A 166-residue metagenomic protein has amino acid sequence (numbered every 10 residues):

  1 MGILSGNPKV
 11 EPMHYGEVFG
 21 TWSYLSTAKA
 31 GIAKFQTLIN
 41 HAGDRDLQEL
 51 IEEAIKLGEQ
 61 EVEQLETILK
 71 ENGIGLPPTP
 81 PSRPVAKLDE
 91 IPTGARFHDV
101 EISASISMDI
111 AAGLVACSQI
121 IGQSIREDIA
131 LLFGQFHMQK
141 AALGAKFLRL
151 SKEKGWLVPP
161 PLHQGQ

Functional and structural regions predicted by a protein language model:
M1-L25, A42-R45: Leu/Val/Ala/Ile-rich N-terminal alpha-helices, chiefly Sec-type signal peptides and the beginnings
G2-L4, T67-A104, M108, L162-Q166: Carboxylate-rich helix-loop segments that flank metal/cofactor sites and access channels in metalloenzymes
M13-T21, R45-E63, D99-I102, E127-A141: Alpha-helical scaffold segments that form or flank carboxylate-/histidine-based iron centers
E17-N40, L88-Q135: Acidic/histidine-rich alpha-helical segments that form the ligand environment of transition-metal centers
Q36-T37, E59, P77, P81 (+4 more regions): Generic alpha-helix signal with a bias toward terminal, lower-confidence helices and secondary-structure junctions
R45-P81, A141-K154: Conserved alpha-helical segments that form or flank metal/cofactor-binding pockets of metalloenzymes
V115-L162: A generic hydrophobic-segment detector
